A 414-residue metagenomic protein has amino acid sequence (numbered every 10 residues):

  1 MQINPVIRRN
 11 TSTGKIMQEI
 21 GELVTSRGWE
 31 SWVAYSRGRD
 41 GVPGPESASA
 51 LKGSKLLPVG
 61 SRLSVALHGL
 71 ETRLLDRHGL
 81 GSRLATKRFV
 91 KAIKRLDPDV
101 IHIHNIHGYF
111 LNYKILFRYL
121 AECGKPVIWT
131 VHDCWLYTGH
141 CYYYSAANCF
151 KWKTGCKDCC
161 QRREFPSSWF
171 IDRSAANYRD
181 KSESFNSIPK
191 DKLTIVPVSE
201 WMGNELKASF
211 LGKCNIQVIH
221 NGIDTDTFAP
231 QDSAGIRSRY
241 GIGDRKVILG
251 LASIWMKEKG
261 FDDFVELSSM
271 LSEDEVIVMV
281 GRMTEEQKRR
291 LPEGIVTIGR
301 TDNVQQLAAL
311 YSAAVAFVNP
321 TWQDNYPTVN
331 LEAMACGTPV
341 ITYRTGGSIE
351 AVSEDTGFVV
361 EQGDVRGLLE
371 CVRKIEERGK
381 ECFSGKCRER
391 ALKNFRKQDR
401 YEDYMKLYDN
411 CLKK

Functional and structural regions predicted by a protein language model:
V196, I242-K259, V265-S268: Conserved donor-binding/catalytic core segment of Leloir-type glycosyltransferases
E285-Q305: Nucleotide-activated donor-binding/catalytic signature segment of Leloir-type glycosyltransferases, i.e., the conserved
A309-A314: Short alpha-helical donor nucleotide-sugar binding micro-motif in glycosyltransferases
W322: Aromatic "clamp/platform" in nucleotide-sugar-dependent glycosyltransferases that forms part of the donor/acceptor
L331, R344-V359: Short acidic/histidine- and often glycine-rich active-site loop of Leloir-type glycosyltransferases that engages
P339-T342: Short hydrophobic beta-strand element within catalytic cores of glycosyltransferases and related nucleotide-activated
E354, F358-V365, K374-G379: Conserved acidic donor-binding segment of nucleotide-sugar-dependent glycosyltransferases
E381-N394, D403-K406: A short, well-ordered alpha-helix in the C-terminal region of glycosyltransferases
